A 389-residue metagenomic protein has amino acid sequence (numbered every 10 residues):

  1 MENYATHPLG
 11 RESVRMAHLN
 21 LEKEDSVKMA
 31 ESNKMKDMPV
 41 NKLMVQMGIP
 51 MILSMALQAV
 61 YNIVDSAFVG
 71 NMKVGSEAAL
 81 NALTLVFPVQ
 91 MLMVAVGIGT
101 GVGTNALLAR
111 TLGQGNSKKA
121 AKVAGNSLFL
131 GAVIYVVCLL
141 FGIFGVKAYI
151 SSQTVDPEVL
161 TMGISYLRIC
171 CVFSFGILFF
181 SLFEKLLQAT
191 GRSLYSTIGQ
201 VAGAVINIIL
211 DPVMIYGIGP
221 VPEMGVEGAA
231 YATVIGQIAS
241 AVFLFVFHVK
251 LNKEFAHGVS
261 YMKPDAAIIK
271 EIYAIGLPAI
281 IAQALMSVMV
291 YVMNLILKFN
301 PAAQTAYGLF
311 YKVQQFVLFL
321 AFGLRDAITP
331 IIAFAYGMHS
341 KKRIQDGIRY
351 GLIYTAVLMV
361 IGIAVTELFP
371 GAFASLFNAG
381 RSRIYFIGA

Functional and structural regions predicted by a protein language model:
T6, L80-L140, I177-S196, A306-P370: Small-residue-rich hydrophobic transmembrane alpha-helices
N20-M47, A230-T233, F245-M286: Interhelical loop/hinge segments that connect adjacent transmembrane helices in multipass membrane
Q46-D65, I169, G203, G236-S240 (+3 more regions): Transmembrane helical elements of multi-pass membrane transporters/channels
G48, M55, T84-F87, G131 (+8 more regions): Residue-level recognition of transmembrane alpha-helices in multi-pass small-molecule transporters/permeases
L53, D65-V69, L83, L108 (+19 more regions): Hydrophobic/aromatic residues within transmembrane alpha-helices of membrane transport systems, especially the TMDs
A56, V60-L80, I150-P157, V213-M224 (+4 more regions): Helix-terminus/linker motif at the lipid-water interface of multi-pass membrane proteins
V137-R168, I361-A389: Short membrane-interface helical motifs at transmembrane helix boundaries in multi-pass membrane transporters
Y166, G199-V213, V221-N252: Hydrophobic alpha-helical transmembrane segments
